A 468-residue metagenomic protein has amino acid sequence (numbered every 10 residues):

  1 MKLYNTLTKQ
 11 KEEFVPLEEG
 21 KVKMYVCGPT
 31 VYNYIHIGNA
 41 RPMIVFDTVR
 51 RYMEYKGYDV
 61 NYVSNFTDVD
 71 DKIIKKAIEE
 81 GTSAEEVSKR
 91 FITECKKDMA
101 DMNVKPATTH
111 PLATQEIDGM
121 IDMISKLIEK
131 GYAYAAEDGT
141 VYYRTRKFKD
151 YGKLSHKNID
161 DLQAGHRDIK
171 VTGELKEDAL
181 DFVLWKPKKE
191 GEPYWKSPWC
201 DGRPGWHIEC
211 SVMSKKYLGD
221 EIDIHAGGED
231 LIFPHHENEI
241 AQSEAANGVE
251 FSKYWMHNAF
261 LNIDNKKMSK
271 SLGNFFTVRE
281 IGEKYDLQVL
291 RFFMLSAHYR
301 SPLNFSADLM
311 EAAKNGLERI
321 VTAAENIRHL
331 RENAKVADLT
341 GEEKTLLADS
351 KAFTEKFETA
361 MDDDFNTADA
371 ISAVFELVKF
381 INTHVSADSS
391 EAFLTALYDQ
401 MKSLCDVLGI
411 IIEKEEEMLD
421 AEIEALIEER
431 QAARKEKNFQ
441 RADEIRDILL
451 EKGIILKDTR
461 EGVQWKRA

Functional and structural regions predicted by a protein language model:
M1-Y32, D47, G119-R328: Alpha-helical recognition segments enriched in aromatics with Gly/Pro capping that present substrate-recognition
T8-E13, L17-K105, E461-W465: N-terminal, positively charged nucleic-acid-binding surface of large information/translation enzymes
Y58, Y132, I454: Short phosphate-binding/catalytic loops that engage adenosine nucleotides
F66-D70, I92-C95, K105-M120, D138-K147: Short, glycine/charge-rich beta-strand/loop segments that flank catalytic centers and engage negatively charged groups
P106, A136-D138, D458-G462: Short Gly/Ser/Thr- and Asp/Glu-enriched loop/turn motifs at secondary-structure junctions
K267, N274-A468: Structural preference for alpha-helix termini/caps and helix-kink/transition segments
